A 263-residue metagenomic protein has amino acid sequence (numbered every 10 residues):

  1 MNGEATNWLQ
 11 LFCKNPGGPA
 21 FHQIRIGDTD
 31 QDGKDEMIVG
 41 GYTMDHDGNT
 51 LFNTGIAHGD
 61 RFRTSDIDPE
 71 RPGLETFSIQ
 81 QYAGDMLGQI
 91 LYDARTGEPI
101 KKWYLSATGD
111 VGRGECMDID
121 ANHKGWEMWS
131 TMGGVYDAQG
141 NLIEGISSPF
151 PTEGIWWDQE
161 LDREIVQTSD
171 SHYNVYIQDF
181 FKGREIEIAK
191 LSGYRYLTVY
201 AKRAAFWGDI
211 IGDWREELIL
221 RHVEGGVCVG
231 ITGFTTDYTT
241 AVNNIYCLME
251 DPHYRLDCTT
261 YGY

Functional and structural regions predicted by a protein language model:
M1-Y263: Beta-propeller-forming repeat regions
